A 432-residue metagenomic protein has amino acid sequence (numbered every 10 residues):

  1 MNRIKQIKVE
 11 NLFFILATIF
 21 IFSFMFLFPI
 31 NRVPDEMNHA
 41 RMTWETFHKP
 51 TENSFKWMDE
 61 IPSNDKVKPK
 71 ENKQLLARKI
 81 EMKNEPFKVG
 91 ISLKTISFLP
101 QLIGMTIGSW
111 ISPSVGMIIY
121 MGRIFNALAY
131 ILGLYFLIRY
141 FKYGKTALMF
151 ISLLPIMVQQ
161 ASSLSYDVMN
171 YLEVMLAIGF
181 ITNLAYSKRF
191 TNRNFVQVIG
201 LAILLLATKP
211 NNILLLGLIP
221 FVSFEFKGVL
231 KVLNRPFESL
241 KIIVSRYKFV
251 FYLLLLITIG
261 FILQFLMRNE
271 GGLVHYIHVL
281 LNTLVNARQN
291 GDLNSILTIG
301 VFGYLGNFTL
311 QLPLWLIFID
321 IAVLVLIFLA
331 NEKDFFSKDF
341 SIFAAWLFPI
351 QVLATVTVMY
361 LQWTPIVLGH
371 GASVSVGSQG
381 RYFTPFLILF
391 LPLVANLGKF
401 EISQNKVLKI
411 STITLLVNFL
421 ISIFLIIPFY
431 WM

Functional and structural regions predicted by a protein language model:
M1-S23, I243-L254, F336-A345, V407-V417: Start-transfer (signal-anchor) and selected internal transmembrane alpha helices of multi-pass inner/ER membrane
V9-M37, R41-A77, Y252-E270, F348-V356 (+1 more regions): Transmembrane signal-anchor helices characteristic of membrane glycosylation enzymes that use polyprenol
F47-M121, V367-G369: Interfacial juxtamembrane loops and adjacent helix segments that form the catalytic/substrate-binding surfaces
P113-G116, L134-P155: Transmembrane-helix signature of polytopic, membrane-embedded enzymes that assemble or transfer cell-envelope glycans
Y120-Y143, L176: Transmembrane-helix motifs of polytopic, lipid-linked glycan transferases
Q159, N194-F221: Membrane-interface alpha helices of multi-pass inner-membrane proteins
S163-N170: Short acidic/glycine- and proline-prone juxtamembrane loop motifs at membrane-interface regions of multi-pass membrane
L230, N234-K333: Membrane-lumen/periplasm interface segments of multi-pass, membrane-embedded glycan/lipid transferases
